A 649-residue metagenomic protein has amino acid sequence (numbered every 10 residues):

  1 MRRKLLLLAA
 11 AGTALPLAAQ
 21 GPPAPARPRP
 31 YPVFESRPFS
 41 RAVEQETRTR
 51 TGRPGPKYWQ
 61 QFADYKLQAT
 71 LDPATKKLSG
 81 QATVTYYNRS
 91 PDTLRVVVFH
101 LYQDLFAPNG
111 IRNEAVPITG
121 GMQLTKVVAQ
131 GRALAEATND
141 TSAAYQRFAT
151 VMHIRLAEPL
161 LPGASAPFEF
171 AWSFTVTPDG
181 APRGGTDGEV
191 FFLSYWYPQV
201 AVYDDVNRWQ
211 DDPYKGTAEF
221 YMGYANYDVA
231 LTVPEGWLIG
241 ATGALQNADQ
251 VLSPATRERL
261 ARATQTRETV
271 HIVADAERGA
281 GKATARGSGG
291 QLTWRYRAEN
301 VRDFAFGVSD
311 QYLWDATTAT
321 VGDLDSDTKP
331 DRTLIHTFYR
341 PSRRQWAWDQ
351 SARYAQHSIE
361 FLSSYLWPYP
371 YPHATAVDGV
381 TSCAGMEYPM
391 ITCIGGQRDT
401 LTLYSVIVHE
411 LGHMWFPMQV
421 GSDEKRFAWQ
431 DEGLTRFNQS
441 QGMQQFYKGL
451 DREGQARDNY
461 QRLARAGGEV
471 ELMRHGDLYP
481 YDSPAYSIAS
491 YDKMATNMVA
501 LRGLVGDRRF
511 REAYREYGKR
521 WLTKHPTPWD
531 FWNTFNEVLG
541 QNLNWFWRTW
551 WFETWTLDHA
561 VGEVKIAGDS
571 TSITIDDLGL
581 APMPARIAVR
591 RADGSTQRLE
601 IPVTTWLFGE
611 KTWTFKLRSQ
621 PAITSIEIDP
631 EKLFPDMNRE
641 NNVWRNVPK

Functional and structural regions predicted by a protein language model:
Q20-S79, D187, N544-W545: N-terminal, polar/Ser/Thr-rich
A24-A26, S36, K77, Y87 (+5 more regions): A surface-exposed beta-strand-loop module
P30-R48, F62-A63, L101, Y296 (+1 more regions): Hydrophobic alpha-helical and helix-loop surface patches within well-folded domains that function as non-catalytic
A82-V84, N88, F99-Q103, L156 (+4 more regions): Short, hydrophobic/aromatic-enriched beta-strand segments in well-ordered soluble domains
L94-A137, S194, T232-W237, R590-I601 (+1 more regions): Solvent-exposed beta-hairpin/edge-strand motifs
N109-G120, S173-Y227, A248, Y312 (+2 more regions): Glycine/proline-rich low-complexity spacer/linker segments in large multi-domain proteins
V202-W209, A218-V408, F437: Hydrophobic helix-coil surface modules that form long, contiguous segments used for peptide/substrate interaction
G240-A241, S253, G307, V564-P630: Beta-strand-rich binding/interaction modules
